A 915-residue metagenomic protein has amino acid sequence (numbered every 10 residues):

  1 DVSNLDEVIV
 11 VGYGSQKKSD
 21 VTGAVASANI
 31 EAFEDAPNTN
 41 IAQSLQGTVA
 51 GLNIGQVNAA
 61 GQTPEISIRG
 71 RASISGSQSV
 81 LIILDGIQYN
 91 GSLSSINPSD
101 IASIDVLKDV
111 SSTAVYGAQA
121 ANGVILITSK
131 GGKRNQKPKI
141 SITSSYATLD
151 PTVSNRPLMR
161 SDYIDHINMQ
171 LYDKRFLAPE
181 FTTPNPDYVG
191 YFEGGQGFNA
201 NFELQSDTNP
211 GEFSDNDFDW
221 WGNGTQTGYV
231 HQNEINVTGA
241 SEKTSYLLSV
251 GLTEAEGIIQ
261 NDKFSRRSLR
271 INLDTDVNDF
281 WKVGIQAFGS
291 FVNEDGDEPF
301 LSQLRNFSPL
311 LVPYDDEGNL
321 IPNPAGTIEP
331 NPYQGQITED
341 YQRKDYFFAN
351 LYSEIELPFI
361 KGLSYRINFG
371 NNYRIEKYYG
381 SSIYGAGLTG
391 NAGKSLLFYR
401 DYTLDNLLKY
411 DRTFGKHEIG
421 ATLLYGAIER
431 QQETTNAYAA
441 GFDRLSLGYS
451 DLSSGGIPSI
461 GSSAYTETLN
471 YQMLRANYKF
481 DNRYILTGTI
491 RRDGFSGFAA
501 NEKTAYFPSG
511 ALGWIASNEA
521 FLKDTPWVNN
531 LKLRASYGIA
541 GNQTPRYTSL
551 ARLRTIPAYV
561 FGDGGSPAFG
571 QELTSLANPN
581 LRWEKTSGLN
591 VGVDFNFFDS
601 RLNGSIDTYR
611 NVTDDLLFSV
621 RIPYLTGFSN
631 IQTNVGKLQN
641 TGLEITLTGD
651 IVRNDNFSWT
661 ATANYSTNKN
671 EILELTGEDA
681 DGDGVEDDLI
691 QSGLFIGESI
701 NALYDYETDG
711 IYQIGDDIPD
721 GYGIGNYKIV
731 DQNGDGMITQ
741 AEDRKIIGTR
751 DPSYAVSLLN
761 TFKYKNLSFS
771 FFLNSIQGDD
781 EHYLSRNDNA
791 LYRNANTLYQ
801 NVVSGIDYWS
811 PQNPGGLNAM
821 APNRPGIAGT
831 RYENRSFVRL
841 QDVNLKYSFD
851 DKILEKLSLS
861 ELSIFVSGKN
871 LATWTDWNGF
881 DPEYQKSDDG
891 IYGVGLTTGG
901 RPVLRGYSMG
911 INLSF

Functional and structural regions predicted by a protein language model:
D1-R270, K282-G284, I321, F348-A349 (+5 more regions): Short, small/polar-rich motifs associated with maturation and membrane association, primarily at protein termini
G132-P138, E242-K243, F280-K282, L357-S364 (+9 more regions): Short loop/turn motifs that connect adjacent beta-strands in outer-membrane beta-barrel proteins
S141-N209, T633, D650-R750, K869 (+1 more regions): Conserved small-residue
Y146, P151-V153, P210-G251, A255-D262 (+7 more regions): Flexible loop and strand-edge segments within Gram-negative outer membrane beta-barrel domains
Y163-F176, F192-F213, Q303-Y333, Y384-K394 (+8 more regions): Surface-exposed loop/turn segments flanking beta-strands in extracellular/periplasmic regions
D207-N209, F307-S308, Y314-N319, P332 (+3 more regions): Extracytoplasmic gating/loop element in the C-terminal half of outer-membrane beta-barrel translocons and assembly
Q226-E242, G251-T253, P332-G380, K394-T413 (+12 more regions): Outer-membrane beta-barrel transmembrane strands
G257-R266, D274, Q286-Q303, D345-Y346 (+4 more regions): Small-side-chain secondary-structure face that scaffolds active or pore-lining regions
